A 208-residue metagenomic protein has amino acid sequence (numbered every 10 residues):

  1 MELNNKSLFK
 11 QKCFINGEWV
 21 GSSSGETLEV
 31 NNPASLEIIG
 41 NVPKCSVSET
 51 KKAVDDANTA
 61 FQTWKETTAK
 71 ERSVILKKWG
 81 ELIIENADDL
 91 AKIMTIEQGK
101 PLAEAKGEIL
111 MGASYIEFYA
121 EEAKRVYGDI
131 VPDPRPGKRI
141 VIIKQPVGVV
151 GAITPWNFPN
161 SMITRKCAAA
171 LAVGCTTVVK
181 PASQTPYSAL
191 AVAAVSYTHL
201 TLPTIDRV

Functional and structural regions predicted by a protein language model:
M1-N41, V74, K78, G128-I153: Terminal low-complexity tails and localization/encapsulation signals of metabolic enzymes
G17, K92, A194: Active-site phosphate/pyrophosphate- and oxyanion-stabilizing loops and adjacent acidic/basic residues in soluble
W19, F61-W64, W156: Signature tryptophan residues that serve as conserved aromatic anchors
S22, I38, S161, P186 (+1 more regions): Conserved protein kinase catalytic core
E37-V126, G137: Glycine-rich loop-to-alpha-helix module at the N-terminal edge of alpha/beta enzyme cores
I116, A189-V192, V208: Hydrophobic packing residues within well-ordered alpha-helices of enzyme cores
G128-L200: Rossmann-like NAD(P) dinucleotide-binding subdomain of oxidoreductase/dehydrogenase enzymes
H199-V208: Single conserved hydrophobic/aromatic residue that forms the stacking wall/gate of nucleotide- or nucleobase-binding
